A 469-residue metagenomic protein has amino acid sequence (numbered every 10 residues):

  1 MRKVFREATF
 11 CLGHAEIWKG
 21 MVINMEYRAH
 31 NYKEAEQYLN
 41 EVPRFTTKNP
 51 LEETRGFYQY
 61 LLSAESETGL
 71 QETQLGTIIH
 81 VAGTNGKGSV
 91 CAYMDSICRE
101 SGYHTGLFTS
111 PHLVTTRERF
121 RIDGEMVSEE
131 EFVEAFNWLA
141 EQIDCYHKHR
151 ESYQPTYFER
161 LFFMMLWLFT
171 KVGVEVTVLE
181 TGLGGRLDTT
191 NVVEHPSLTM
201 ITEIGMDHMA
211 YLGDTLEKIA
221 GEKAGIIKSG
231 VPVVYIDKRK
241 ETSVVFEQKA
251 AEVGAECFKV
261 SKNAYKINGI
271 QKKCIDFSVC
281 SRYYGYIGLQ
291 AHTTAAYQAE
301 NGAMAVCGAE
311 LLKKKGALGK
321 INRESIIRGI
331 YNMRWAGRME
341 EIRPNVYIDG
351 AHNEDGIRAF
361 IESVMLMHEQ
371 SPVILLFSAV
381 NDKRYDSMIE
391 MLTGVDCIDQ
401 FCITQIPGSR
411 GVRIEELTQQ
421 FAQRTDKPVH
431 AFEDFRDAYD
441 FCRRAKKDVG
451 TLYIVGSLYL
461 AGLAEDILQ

Functional and structural regions predicted by a protein language model:
M21-G83, S89-S101, F108, K148-S152: Short functional linear segments
N24, Y146-R150, G173-E180, P196-G288 (+2 more regions): Acidic, Mg2+-coordinating active-site environments of NTP-dependent enzymes
R55, E65-Q74, E100-E194, E241: ATP-dependent carboxylate-amine ligase catalytic core
L75-T77, K171, V176-T181, L187-M200 (+3 more regions): Nucleotide phosphate-binding/pyrophosphate-handling subdomain across enzymes that bind or process nucleotide phosphates
R239-K249, G254-C257, N345-V346, E354 (+1 more regions): C-terminal helical cap/extension that packs against the catalytic core of soluble nucleotide-cofactor enzymes
